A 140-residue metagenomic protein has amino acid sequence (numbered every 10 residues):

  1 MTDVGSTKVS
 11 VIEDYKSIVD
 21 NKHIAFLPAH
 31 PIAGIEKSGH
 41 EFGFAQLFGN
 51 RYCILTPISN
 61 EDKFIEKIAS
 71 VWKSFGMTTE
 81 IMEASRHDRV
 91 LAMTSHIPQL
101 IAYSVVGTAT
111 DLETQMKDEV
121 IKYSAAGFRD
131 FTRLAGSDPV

Functional and structural regions predicted by a protein language model:
M1-E41: Rossmann-like NAD(P)(H) cofactor-binding subdomain of soluble oxidoreductases
E41-L47: Short, flexible, solvent-exposed loop/turn segments with mixed acidic/basic and small polar residues
L47-S137: Internal alpha-helical scaffold of NAD(P)-dependent oxidoreductase catalytic cores
V140: Short His/Asp/Glu-rich catalytic/ion-coordination signatures at enzyme active sites or charged loops
